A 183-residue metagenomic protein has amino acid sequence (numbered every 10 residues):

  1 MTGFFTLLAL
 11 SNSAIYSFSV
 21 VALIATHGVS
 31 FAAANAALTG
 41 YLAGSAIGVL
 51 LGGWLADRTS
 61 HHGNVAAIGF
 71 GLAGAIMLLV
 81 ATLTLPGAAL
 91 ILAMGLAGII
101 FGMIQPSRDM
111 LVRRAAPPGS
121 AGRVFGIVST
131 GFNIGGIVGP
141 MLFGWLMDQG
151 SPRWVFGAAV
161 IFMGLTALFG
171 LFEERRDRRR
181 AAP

Functional and structural regions predicted by a protein language model:
M1-L42, A46-V49: Extracytoplasmic gate region of multi-pass secondary transporters
V49-H61, M147-D148: Helix-to-loop junctions at the C-terminal end of transmembrane segments in multipass secondary transporters
R58-G71: Cytoplasmic membrane-interface "Motif A"-like loop-to-helix N-cap segments of 12-TM Major Facilitator Superfamily
G71-L85: C-terminal ends and interior cores of transmembrane alpha-helices in multi-pass membrane transporters/permeases
A81, A158-P183: Multi-pass alpha-helical transporter architecture, strongest for 12-TM Major Facilitator/SLC carriers used
M103-A116: Intracellular juxtamembrane helix-capping segments at the cytosolic ends of symmetry-related transmembrane helices
P118-Q149: A late C-terminal transmembrane helix in Major Facilitator Superfamily
W145-F162: A membrane-interface helix-boundary motif in multi-pass transporters
